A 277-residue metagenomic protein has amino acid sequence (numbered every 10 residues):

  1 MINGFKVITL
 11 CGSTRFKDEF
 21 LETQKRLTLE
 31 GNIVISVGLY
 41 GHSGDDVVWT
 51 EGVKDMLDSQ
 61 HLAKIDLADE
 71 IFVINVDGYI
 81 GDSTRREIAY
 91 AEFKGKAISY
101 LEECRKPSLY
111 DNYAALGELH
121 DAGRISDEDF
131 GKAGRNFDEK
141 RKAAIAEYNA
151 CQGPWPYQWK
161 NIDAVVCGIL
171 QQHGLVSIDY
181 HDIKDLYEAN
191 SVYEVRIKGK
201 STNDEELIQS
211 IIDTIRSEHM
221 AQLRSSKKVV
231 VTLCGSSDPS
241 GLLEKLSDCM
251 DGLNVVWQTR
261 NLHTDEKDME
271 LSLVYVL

Functional and structural regions predicted by a protein language model:
M1-N112, L116, F137-R141: Conserved catalytic or regulatory cores that recognize and/or transform ribose-phosphate-containing ligands
I80, L119, Q172: Generic anion/oxyanion-binding catalytic loop in active/binding sites
S108, A115-E118, E206, G241-L242: Acidic/proline-rich low-complexity IDRs
G123, E128, K132-R135, E139-L277: Tubulin/FtsZ superfamily GTPase core signature
